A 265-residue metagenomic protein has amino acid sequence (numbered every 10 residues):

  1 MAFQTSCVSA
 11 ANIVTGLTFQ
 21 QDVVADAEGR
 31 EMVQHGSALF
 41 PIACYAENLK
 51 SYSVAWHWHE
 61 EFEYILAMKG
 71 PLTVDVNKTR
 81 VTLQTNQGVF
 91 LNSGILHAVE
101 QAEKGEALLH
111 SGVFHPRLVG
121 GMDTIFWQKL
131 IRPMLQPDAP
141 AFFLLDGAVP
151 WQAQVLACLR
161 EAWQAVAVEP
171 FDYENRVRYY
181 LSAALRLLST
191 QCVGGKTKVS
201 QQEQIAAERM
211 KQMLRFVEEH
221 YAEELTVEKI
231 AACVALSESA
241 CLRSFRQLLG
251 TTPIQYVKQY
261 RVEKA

Functional and structural regions predicted by a protein language model:
M1-G88, G94-I95, Q128-K129, A139-F143: Generic protein-terminus/edge-of-domain signal
S6, F126-Y180, R215: Amphipathic alpha-helical segments enriched in hydrophobic/aromatic residues interleaved with Lys/Arg
A46, Y52-H59, E100-A102, M122-D123 (+1 more regions): Short histidine-centered beta-strand/loop micro-motifs that create catalytic or ligand/metal-coordination sites
S93, D138, V166-P170, L188 (+2 more regions): A general structural signal marking secondary-structure boundaries and capping sites
G94-V119, T124-F126: Ligand-binding loop in jelly-roll beta-barrel domains
W151-Q154, Y180, Q202-M213, L249 (+1 more regions): N-terminal positioning helix adjacent to the helix-turn-helix/winged-helix DNA-binding module
E169-R176, G195-E203: Hydrophobic/aromatic-rich alpha-helical bundle segments in the mid-to-C-terminal region
L187-K196, Q212-V262: Basic/polar phosphate-binding segments, predominantly the helix-turn-helix DNA-binding elements of transcriptional
